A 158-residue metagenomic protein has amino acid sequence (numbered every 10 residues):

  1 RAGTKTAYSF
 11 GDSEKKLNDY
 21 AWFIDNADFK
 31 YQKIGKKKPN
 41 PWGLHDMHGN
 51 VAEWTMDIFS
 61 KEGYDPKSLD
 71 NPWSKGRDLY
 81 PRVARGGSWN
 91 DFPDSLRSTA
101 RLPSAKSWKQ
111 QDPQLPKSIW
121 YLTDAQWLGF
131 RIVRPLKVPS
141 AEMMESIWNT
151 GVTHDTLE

Functional and structural regions predicted by a protein language model:
T4-S13, A27-K30, M47-L157: Surface-exposed recognition segments
E14-N18: Short, surface-exposed glycine/acidic/tryptophan-bearing loops
D19-A21, N50: C-type cytochrome heme c attachment motif
K33-G35: Catalytic cores of peptidoglycan-degrading enzymes
K37-N40: Short, small/polar residue-rich loop motifs at catalytic or cofactor-binding pockets
W42-H45: His/acidic/aromatic-lined binding-pocket segments of jelly-roll/cupin-type domains and related regulatory beta-sandwich
